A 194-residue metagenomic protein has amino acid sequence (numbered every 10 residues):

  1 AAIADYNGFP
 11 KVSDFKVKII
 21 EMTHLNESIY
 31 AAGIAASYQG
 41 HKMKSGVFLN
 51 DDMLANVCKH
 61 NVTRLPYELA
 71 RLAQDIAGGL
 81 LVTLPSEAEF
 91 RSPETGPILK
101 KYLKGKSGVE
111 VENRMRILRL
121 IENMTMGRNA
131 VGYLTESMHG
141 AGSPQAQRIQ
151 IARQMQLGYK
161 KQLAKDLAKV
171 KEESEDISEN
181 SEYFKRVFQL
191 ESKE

Functional and structural regions predicted by a protein language model:
A1-E27: A conserved active-site cap/scaffold subdomain adjacent to cofactor or substrate pockets
V12-F15, A32-F48, Q74-S86: Short acidic alpha-helical/loop segments enriched in Asp/Glu that coordinate divalent cations
S13-I20, F48-N56: Short, charged, amphipathic alpha-helical segments
I20-K42, N61, E68, Q74: Loop-to-helix element that buttresses phosphate recognition and phosphoryl-transfer chemistry
M53-L190: Alpha-helix capping/hinge segments and adjacent helical runs
S192-E194: Eukaryotic N-terminal low-complexity, Ser/Thr- and Lys/Arg-rich leader segments that predominantly function as
